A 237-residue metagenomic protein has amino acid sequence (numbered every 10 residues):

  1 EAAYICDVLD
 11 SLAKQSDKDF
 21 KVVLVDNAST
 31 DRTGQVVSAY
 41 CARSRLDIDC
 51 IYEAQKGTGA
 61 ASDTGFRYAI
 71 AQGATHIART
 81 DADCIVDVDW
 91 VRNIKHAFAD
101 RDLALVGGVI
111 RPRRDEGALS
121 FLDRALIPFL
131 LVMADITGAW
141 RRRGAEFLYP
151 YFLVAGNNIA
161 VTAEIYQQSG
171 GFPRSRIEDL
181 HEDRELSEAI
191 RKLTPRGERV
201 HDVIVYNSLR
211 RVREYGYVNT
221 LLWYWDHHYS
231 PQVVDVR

Functional and structural regions predicted by a protein language model:
D10-D19: Short, acidic, metal-binding catalytic loop of nucleotide-sugar glycosyltransferases
F20-A28, I51: Short beta-strand/loop segment that forms part of the nucleotide-sugar
D26-Q35, C84: A conserved acidic beta->alpha catalytic loop
G34-A69: Conserved donor nucleotide-binding strand/loop of the catalytic core
A74-I85: Short beta-strand-to-loop acidic/aromatic patch adjacent to the donor-nucleotide binding site
D89-F121: Conserved donor NDP-sugar-binding/catalytic core segment of glycosyltransferases
G108-R114, L126-Y151: Short, flexible, basic/aromatic active-site loop/helix in glycosyltransferases
I177-L186: Acidic donor-binding loop at a coil-to-helix junction in glycosyltransferase catalytic cores that engages
